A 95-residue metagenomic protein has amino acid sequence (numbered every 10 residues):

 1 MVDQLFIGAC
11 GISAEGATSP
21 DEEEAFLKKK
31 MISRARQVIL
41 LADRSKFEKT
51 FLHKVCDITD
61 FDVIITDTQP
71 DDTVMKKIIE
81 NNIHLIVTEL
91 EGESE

Functional and structural regions predicted by a protein language model:
M1-E95: Conserved phosphate- and dinucleotide-binding cores of soluble alpha/beta proteins, encompassing both enzyme active
